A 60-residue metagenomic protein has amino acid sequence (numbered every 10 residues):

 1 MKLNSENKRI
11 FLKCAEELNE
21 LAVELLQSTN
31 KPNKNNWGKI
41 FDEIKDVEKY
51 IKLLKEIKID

Functional and structural regions predicted by a protein language model:
M1-D60: Flexible "arm" and connector segments at domain edges
